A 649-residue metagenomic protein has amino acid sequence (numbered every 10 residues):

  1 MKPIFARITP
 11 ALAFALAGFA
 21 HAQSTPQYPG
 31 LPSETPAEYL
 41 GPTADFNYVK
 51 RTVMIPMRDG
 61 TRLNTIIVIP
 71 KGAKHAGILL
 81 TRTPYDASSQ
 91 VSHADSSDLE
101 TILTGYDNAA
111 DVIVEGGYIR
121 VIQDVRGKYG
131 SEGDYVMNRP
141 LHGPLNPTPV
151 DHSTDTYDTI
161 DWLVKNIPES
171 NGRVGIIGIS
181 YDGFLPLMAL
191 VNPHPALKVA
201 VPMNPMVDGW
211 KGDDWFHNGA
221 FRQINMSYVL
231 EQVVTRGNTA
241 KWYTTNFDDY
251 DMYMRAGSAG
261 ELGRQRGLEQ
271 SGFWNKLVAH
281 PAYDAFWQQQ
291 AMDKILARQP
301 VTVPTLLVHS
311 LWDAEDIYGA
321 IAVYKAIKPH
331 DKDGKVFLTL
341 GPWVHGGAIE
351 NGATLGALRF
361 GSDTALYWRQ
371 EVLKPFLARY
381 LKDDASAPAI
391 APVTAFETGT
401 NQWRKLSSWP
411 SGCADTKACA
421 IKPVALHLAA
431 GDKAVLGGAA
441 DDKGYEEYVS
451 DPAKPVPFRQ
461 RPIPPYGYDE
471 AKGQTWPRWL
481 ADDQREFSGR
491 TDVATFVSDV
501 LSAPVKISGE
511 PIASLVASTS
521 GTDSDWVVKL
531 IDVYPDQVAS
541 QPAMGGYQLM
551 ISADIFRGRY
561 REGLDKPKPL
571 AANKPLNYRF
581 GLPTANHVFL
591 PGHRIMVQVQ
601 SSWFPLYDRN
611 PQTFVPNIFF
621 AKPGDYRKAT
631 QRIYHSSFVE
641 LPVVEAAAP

Functional and structural regions predicted by a protein language model:
S24-P26, R255-A259, T354-P649: C-terminal, loop-rich substrate-recognition/catalytic regions characterized by aromatic stacking residues
P26, E38, S88, D95-L99 (+6 more regions): Accessory cap/linker subdomain of secreted extracellular hydrolases
T35-A73, V497-A503, L570: N-terminal cap/lid segment of alpha/beta-hydrolase-fold proteins
K71-N166, D214-W215, E350-F360, R490 (+5 more regions): Cap/lid segment of the alpha/beta-hydrolase catalytic domain
G105, Y318-V336: Active-site-adjacent alpha-helix of alpha/beta-hydrolase-fold enzymes
P168-S180: Alpha/beta-hydrolase fold nucleophile elbow
G178-M188: Glycine-rich nucleophile elbow surrounding the catalytic serine of serine-hydrolase chemistry
L307-H309: Short beta-strand/loop motif that positions the catalytic acidic residue of the alpha/beta-hydrolase fold
